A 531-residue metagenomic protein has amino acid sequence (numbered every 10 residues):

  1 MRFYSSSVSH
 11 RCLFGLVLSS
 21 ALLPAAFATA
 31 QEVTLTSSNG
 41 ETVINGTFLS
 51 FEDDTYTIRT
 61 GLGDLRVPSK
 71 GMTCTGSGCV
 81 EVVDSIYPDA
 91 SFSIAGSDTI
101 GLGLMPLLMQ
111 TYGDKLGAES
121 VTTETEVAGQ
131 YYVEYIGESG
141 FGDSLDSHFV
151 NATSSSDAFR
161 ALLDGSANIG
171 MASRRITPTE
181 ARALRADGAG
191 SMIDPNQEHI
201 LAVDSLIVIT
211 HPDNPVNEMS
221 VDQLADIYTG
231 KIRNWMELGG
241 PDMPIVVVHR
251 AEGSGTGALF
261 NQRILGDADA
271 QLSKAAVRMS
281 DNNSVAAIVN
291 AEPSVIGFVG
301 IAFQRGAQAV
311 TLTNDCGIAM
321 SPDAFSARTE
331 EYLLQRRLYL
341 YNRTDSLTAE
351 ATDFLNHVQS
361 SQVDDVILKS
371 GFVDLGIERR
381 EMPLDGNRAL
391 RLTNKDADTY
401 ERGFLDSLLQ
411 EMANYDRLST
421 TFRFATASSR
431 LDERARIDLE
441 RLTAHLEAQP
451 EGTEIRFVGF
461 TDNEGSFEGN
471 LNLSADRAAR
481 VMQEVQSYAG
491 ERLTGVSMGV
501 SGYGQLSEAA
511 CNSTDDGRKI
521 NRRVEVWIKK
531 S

Functional and structural regions predicted by a protein language model:
M1-H10: N-terminal secretory signal peptides that target proteins for export/translocation
C12-P24: Bacterial N-terminal signal peptides
P24-E32: Bacterial Sec-dependent signal peptides at the C-terminal "C-region" and cleavage site
E32-A444, A448-P450, A479, Q483: Exported/periplasmic ABC-transporter solute-binding proteins
G96, L418-A427, L439-D476, G495-A510: Short, surface-exposed beta-strand segments enriched in small/polar/acidic residues
E138-G142, A152, D157, T461-S531: Periplasmic OmpA-like peptidoglycan-binding domain that tethers envelope proteins to the cell wall
